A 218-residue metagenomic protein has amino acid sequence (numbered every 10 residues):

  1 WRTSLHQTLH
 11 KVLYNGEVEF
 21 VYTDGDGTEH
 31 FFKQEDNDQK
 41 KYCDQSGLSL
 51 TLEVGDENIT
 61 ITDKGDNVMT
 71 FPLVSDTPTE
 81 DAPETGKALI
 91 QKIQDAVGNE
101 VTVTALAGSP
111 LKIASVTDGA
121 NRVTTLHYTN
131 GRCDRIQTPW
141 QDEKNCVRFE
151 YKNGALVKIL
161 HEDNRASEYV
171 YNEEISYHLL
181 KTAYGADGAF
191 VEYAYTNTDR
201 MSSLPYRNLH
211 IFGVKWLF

Functional and structural regions predicted by a protein language model:
W1-L9, E17-F218: Extended charged/polar low-complexity repeat regions
